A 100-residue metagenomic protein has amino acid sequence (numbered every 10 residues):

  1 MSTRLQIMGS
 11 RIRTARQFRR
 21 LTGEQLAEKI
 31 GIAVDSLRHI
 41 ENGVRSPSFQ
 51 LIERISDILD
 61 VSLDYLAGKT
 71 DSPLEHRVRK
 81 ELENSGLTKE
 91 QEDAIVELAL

Functional and structural regions predicted by a protein language model:
M1-F18: A short, Lys/Arg-rich alpha-helix, primarily the initiator
S10, R20-L21, P47-Q50: Residue-level signal for the short linker/turn that defines the boundary of a DNA-recognition helix
I12, I52, I95: Aromatic/hydrophobic pocket-lining residues that form π-stacking "cages" and hydrophobic walls in ligand
Q17-N42, R54: Short alpha-helical DNA-recognition segment
G31, S48-Y65: DNA major-groove recognition helix of helix-turn-helix/homeodomain DNA-binding modules
E41, L51, A67-T70: DNA major-groove recognition helix of helix-turn-helix
S72-L100: Interfacial/linker helices and their anchor residues that mediate assembly or domain coupling
